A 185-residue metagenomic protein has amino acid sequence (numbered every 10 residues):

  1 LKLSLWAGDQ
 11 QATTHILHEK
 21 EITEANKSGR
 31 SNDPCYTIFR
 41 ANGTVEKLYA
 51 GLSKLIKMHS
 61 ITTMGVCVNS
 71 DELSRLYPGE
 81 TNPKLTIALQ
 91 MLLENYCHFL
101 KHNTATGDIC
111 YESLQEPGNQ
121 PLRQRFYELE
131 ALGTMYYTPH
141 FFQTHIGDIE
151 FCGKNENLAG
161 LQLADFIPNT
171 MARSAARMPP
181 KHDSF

Functional and structural regions predicted by a protein language model:
L1-F185: Phosphate-ester processing/binding pockets and catalytic centers
